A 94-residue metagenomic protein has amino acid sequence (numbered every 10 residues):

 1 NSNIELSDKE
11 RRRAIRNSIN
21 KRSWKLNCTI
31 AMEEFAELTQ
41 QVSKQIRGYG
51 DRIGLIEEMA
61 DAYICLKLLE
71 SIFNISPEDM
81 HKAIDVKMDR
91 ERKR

Functional and structural regions predicted by a protein language model:
N1-M59, Y63-R94: Flexible "arm" and connector segments at domain edges
